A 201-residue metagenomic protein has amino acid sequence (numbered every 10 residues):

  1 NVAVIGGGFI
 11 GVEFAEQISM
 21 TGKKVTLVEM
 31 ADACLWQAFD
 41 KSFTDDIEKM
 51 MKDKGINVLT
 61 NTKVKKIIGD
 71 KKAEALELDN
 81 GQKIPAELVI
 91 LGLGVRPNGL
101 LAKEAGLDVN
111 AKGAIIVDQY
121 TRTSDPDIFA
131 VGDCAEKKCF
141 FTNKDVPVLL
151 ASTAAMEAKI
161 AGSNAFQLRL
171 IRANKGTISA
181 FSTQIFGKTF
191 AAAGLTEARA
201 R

Functional and structural regions predicted by a protein language model:
N1, K71-E77, Q82-S163: FAD-site-proximal beta/loop scaffold in flavoenzymes
A3, F9-I68, V148-T153, L170-E197: Rossmann-like dinucleotide-binding cores of NAD(P)H-dependent redox enzymes
K49, D53, K159-N164: A generic structural signal for well-ordered alpha-helical segments enriched in polar/charged residues
N110, N164-N174: Glycine/threonine-rich helix-loop capping motifs at alpha-helix boundaries
